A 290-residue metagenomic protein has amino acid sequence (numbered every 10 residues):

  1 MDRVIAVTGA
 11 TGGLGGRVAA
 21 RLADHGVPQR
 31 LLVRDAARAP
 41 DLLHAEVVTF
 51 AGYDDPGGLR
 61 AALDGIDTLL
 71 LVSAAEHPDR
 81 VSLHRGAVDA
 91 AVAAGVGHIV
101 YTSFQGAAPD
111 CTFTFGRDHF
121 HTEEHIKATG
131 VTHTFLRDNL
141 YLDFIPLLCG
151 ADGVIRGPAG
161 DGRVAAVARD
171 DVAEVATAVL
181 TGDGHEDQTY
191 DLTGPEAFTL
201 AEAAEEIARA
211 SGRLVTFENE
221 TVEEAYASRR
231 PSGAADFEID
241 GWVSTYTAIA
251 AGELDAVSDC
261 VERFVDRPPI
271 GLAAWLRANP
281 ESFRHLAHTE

Functional and structural regions predicted by a protein language model:
D2-L42, D54-R60, D64-I66, S73-R85 (+7 more regions): Oxidoreductase cofactor-interface core, primarily capturing Rossmann-like NAD(P)-dependent enzymes
E46-T49: Conserved SAM-binding strand-loop segment of SAM-dependent methyltransferases
L70-S73, F283: Short amphipathic alpha-helical segments enriched in hydrophobics
E223-E290: A hydrophobic C-terminal alpha-helical subdomain
